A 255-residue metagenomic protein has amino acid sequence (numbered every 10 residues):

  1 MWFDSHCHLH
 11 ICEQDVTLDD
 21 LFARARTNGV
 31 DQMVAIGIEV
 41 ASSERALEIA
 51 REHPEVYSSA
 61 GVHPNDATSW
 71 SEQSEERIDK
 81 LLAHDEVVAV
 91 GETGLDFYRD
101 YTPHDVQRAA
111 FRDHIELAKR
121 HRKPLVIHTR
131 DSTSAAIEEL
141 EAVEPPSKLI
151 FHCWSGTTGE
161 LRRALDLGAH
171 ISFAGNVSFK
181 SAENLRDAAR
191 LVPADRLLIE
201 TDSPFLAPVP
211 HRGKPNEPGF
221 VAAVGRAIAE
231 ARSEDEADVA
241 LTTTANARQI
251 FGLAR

Functional and structural regions predicted by a protein language model:
M1-R255: Mid-domain alpha/beta scaffold segments of enzyme catalytic cores
